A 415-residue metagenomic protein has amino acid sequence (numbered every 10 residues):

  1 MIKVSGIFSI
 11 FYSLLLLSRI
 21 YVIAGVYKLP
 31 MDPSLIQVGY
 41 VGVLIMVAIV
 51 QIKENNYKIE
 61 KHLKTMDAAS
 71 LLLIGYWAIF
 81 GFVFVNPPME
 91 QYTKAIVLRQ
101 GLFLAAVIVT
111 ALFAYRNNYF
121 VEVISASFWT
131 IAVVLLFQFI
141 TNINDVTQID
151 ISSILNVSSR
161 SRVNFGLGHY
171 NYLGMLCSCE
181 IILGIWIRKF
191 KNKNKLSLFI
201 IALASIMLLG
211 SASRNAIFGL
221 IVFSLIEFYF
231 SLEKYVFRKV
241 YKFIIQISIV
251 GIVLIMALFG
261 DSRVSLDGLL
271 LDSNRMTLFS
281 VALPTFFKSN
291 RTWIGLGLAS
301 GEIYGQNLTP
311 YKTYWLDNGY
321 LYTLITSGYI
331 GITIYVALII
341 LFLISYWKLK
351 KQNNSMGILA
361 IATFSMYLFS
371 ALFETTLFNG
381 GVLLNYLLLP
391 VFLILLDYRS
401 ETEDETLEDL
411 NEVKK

Functional and structural regions predicted by a protein language model:
M1-N55, Y76-F84, Y367-A371: N-terminal signal-anchor transmembrane segment
K64-T65, N194, I221-L225, Y229-E233 (+3 more regions): Hydrophobic transmembrane alpha-helices and their immediate junctions
D67-A78, M89-F113, E122-F128, A132-L135: Aromatic-anchored transmembrane helix interface
Y119-A126, K193-S197, K234-I247: Membrane-interfacial entry segments at the cytosolic side of transmembrane helices
E122-I149, G166-F230: Alpha-helical transmembrane segments of multi-pass inner-membrane proteins
I140-N142, F228-L270, L283-K288: A membrane-periplasm/extracellular boundary helix in multi-pass inner-membrane enzymes that assemble envelope glycans
I182, I361-S370, T376-K415: Transmembrane alpha-helices of multi-pass inner-membrane enzymes
L266-S327: Long extracytoplasmic/lumenal interhelical loops at the membrane interface of multi-pass membrane proteins
